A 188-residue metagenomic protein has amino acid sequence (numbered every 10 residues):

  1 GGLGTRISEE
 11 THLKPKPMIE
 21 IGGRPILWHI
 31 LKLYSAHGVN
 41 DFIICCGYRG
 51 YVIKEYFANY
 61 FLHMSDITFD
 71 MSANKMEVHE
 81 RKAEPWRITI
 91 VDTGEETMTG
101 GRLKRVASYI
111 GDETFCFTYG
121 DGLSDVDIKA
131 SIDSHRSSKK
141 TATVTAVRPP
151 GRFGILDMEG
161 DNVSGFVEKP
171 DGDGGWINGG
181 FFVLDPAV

Functional and structural regions predicted by a protein language model:
G1-N59: N-terminal glycine-rich phosphate-binding loop and ensuing alpha1 helix
G2, Y48, K129, P186-A187: Alpha-helix/helix-capping structural signal
E9, A146, D171-G174: Short Gly/Pro-enriched turn/cap motifs at secondary-structure boundaries
I21, C45, T93, T143-A146 (+1 more regions): Generic beta-sheet signal
V52-G160: Conserved beta-loop-beta/alpha segment of the NTase-like Rossmann-fold superfamily that binds/positions NTPs
M158-G174: Short, flexible, basic/aromatic active-site loop/helix in glycosyltransferases
G179-V188: Conserved nucleotide-sugar donor-binding and metal-coordinating catalytic region shared by glycosyltransferases
